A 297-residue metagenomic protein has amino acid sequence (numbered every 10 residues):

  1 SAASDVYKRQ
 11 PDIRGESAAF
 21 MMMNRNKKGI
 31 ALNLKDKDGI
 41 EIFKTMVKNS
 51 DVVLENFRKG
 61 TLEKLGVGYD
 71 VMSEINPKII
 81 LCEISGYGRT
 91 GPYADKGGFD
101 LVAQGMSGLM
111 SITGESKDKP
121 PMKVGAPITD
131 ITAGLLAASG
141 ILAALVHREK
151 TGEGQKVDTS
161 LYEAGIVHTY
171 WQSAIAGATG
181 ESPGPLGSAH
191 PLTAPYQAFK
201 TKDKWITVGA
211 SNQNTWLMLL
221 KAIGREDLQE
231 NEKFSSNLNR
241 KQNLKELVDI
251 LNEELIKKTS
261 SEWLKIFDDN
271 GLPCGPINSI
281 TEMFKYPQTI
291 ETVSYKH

Functional and structural regions predicted by a protein language model:
S1-K150: N-terminal helix-loop segment corresponding to the beta1-alpha1 unit of nucleotide/adenylate-binding folds
K8-P11, A176-L186, Y286-Y295: Short, surface-exposed loop/helix-turn segments at secondary-structure junctions that function as lids/hinges flanking
P11-D12, F20, L186-P191, Y196-Q197: Short Gly/Pro-enriched turn/cap motifs at secondary-structure boundaries
Y87-G88, L161-I166, D203, S211-N214 (+1 more regions): Glycine-rich beta-alpha junction loops
R89, D118-I128, E149-G165, E181-P191 (+1 more regions): Conserved Rossmann-fold dehydrogenase catalytic segment
G134-G154, V167-A178, L220-D227: Oxidoreductase and adenylate-handling cofactor-binding alpha/beta cores
A194-N270, C274: Aromatic-enriched alpha-helical interface/lid elements that frame and gate functional surfaces
D269-Y295: A glycine-rich dinucleotide-binding beta-alpha-beta segment and adjacent secondary-structure elements that constitute
